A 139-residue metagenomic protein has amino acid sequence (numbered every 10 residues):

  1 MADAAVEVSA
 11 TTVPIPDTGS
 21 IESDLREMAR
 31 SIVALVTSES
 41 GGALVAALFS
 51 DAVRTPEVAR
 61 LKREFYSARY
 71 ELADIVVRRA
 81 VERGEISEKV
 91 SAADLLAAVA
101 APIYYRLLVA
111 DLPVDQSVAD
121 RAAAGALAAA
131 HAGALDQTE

Functional and structural regions predicted by a protein language model:
M1-V8: Alpha-helical DNA-contacting segments of helix-turn-helix folds
S9-T12, A52, P56, I103-A110: Short amphipathic alpha-helical interaction patches enriched in hydrophobic/aromatic residues with interspersed Lys/Arg
A10-G42, L95: Hydrophobic alpha-helical connector segments
V36-R63: Amphipathic alpha-helical segments used for helix-helix packing
A59, R63, S67-Y70, V81-L127 (+1 more regions): Hydrophobic/aromatic-rich alpha-helical bundle segments in the mid-to-C-terminal region
E71-V77: Outer-membrane beta-barrel domain signature
